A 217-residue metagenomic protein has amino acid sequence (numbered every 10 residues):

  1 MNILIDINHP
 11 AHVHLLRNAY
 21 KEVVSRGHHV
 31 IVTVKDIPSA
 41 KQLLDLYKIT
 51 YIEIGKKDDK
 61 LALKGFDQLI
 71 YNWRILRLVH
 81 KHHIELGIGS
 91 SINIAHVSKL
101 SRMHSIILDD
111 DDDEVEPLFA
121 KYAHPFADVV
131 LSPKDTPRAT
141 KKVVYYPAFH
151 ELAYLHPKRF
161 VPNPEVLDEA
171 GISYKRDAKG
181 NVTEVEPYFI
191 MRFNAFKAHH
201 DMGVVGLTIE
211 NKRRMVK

Functional and structural regions predicted by a protein language model:
M1-N2, Y20-H28, L78-H82, S101-M103: Short, surface-exposed connector motifs at secondary-structure boundaries
M1-P10, H199: Nucleotide-activated donor-dependent transferases that construct or modify glycoconjugates
D6-H14, I37-Y47, E53-T140: Active-site and donor-binding regions of nucleotide-sugar-utilizing enzymes
P10-V24: Short amphipathic alpha-helix
V30-D36, S132-P133, K217: Short internal beta-strands
A127-G206: A nucleotide-sugar donor-handling region in carbohydrate enzymes
E210-K217: Oxyanion-binding "anion nests"
